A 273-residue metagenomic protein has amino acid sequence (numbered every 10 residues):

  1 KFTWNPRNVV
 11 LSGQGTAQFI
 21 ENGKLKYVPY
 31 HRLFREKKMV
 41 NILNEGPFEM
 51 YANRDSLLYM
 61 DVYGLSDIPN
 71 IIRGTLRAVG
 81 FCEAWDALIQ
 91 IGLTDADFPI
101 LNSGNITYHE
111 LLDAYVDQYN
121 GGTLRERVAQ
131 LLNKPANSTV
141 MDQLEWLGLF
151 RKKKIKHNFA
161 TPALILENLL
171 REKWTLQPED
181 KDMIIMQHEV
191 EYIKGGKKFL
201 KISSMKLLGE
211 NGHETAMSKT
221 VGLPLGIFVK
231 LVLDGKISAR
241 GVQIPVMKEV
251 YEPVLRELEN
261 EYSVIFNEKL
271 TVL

Functional and structural regions predicted by a protein language model:
K1-L273: C-terminal catalytic/substrate-binding lobe primarily of soluble NAD(P)-dependent oxidoreductases
